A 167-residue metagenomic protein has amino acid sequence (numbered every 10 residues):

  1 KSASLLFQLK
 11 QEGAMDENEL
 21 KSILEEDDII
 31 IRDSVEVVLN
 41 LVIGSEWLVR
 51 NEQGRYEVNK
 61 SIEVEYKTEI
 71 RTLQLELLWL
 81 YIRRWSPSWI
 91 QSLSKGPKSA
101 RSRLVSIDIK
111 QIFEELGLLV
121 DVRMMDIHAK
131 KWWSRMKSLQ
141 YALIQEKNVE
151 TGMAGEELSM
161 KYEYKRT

Functional and structural regions predicted by a protein language model:
K1, V49-S88, K110: Accessory beta->alpha helical hairpin/"wing" motif in late/C-terminal subdomains of nucleic-acid enzymes
K1-D28: Short amphipathic alpha-helical interface segments
L9-E12, E26-D27, S45, S88 (+2 more regions): Surface-exposed polar/charged interaction patches
K21, D33, V64, G152: Metal-dependent nuclease catalytic cores that hydrolyze phosphodiester bonds in DNA/RNA, characterized by
D28-S45: Short amphipathic alpha-helical interaction segments
I30-D33, L73, L104, I127: Alpha-helix boundary/N-cap detector
L77-L78, P87-L104, I109: Hydrophobic, aromatic-lined core segments that form the binding pocket/scaffold for planar heteroaromatic ligands
S99-R166: A short mid-domain helix/strand-loop element embedded in enzyme catalytic domains that forms or borders the active-site
